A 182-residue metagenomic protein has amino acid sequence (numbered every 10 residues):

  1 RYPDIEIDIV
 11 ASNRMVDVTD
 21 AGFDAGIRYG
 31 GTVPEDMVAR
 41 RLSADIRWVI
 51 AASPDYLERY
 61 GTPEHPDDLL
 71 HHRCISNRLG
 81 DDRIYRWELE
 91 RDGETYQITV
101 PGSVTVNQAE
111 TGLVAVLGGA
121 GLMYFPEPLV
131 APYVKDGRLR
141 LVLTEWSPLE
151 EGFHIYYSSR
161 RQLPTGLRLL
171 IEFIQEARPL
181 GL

Functional and structural regions predicted by a protein language model:
R1-V38: Central regulatory/effector-binding core of bacterial HTH transcription factors
I7-A11, S76, Q97-Q108: Short beta-strand-to-loop elements that line the ligand-binding cleft of bilobed periplasmic-binding protein-like
R14, T111-L113, V130: Short, hydrophobic alpha-helical packing/hinge segments within bilobed ligand-binding/sensory domains
A25-R28, G121-F125, L141-V142: Paired acidic/hydrophobic, glycine-rich loop segments that form the ligand-binding mouth/hinge of periplasmic-binding
D36-R47, A52-N77, D92: Flexible hinge/capping segments at coil-to-helix
D68, Y85-T99, Y133: Ligand-binding cleft/hinge of the Venus flytrap
L69, A115-G119, V134: Hydrophobic residues within well-ordered alpha-helices
E127-D136, R140, W146-L182: C-terminal effector-binding regulatory domain of bacterial HTH transcription factors
